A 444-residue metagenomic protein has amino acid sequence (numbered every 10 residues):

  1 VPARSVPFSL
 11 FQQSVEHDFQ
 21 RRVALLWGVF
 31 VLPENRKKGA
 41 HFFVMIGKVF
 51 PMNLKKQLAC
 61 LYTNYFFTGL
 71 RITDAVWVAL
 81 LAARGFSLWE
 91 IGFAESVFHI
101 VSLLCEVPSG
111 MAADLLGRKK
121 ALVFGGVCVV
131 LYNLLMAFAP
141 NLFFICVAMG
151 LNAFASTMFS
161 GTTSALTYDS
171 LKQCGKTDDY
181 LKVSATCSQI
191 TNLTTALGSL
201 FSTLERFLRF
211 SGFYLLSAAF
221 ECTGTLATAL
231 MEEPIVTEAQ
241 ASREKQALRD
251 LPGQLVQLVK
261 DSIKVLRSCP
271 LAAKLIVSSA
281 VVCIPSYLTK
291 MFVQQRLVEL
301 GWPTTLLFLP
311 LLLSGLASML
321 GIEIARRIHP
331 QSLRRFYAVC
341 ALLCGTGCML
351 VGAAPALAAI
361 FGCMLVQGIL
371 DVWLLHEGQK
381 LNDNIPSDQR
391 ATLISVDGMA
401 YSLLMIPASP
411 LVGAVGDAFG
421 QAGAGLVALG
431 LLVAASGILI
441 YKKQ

Functional and structural regions predicted by a protein language model:
F50-N53, E233-K274: Juxtamembrane intracellular "pre-TM" segments in multi-pass secondary transporters
N53-L103, P270-P310: Helix-loop boundary and gating motifs at the non-cytosolic
F66, F143-F159, A358-W373: Hydrophobic core of transmembrane alpha-helices in multi-pass small-molecule transporters, especially MFS/SLC-type
L88-W89, C174-C187, S387-D397: Loop-to-transmembrane helix entry/capping segments in MFS-fold secondary transporters and related SLC/MFSD carriers
E95, K119, F210, M291-Q444: C-terminal transmembrane bundle of multi-pass solute transporters/carriers
L104-A137: Conserved MFS/SLC helix-loop-helix module at the cytosolic interface between two early adjacent transmembrane helices
V127-P140, L343-P355: C-terminal ends and interior cores of transmembrane alpha-helices in multi-pass membrane transporters/permeases
L151-T191: Cytoplasmic helix-loop-helix junction between adjacent transmembrane helices in 12-TM secondary transporters
